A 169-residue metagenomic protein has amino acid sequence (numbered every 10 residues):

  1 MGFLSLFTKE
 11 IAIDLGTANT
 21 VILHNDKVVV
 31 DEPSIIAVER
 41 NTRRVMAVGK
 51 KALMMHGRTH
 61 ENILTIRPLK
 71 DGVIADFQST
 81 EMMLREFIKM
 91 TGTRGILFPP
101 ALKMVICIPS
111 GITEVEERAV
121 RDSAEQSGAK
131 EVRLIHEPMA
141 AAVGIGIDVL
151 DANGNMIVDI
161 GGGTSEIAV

Functional and structural regions predicted by a protein language model:
M1-G162, A168-V169: Nucleotide/phosphate-binding catalytic cleft detector across ATP-hydrolyzing and phosphate-transferring enzymes
